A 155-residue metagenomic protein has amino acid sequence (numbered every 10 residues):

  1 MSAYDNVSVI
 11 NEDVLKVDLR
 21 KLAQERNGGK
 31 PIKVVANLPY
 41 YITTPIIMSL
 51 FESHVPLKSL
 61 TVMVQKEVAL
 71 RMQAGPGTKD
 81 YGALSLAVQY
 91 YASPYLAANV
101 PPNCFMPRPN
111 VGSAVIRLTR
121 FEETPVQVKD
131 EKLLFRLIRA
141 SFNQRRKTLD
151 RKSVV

Functional and structural regions predicted by a protein language model:
M1-A140: Catalytic cores of RNA-modifying enzymes
N143: Active-site-proximal catalytic alpha-helix in oxidoreductases
R146: Short amphipathic alpha-helical/adjacent loop interface patches that line ligand and macromolecule-binding sites
K152-V155: Conserved small/polar residues in nucleotide/adenosyl-binding loops
